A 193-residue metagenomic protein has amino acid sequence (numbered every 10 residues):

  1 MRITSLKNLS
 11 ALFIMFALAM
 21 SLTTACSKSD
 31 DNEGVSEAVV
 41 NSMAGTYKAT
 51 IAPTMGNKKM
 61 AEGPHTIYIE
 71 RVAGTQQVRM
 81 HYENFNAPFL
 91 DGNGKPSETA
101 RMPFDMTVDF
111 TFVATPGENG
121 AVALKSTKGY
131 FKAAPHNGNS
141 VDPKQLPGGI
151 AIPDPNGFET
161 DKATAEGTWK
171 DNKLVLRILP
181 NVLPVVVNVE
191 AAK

Functional and structural regions predicted by a protein language model:
R2-N8, L18-T50, A191-K193: Bacterial Sec-dependent N-terminal signal peptides
L9-F13: Alpha-helical transmembrane segments
N41-K48, T75-R79, A121-L124, K170-V175: Short, hydrophobic/aromatic-rich segments at coil-to-beta transitions
M43-P88: Post-signal-peptide N-terminal segment of Sec-exported extracytoplasmic proteins
A52-M60, P88-E98, I178-P180, V185-V187: Flexible, membrane-facing loop/turn or short amphipathic-helix motifs that contact lipid bilayers or gate lipid-binding
H65, A100-V108, V185-V189: Short beta-strand segments
R79-G167: Contiguous, well-ordered beta-strand patches that form the walls/edges of small beta-barrel/beta-sandwich domains
T111, G157-K193: Edge beta-strand at a domain terminus
